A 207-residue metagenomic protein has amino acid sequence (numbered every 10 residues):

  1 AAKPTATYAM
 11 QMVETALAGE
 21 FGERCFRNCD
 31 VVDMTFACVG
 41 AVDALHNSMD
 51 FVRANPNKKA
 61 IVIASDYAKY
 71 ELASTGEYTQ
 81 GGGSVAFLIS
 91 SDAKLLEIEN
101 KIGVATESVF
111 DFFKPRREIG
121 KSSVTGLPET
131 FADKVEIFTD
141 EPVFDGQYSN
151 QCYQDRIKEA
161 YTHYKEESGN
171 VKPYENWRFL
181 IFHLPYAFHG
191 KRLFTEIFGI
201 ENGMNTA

Functional and structural regions predicted by a protein language model:
A2-A6, L45-H46, E71-E77, I98-K101 (+2 more regions): Short acidic, glycine/serine/threonine-rich loops at helix termini
A2-K59, S65, G199-A207: Conserved catalytic cysteine-centered active-site region of acyl-thioester-dependent Claisen-condensing enzymes
P4, Y8, V39, D43 (+5 more regions): Conserved active-site and cofactor/substrate-binding residues in soluble primary-metabolism enzymes
F26-D30, N55-A60, G82-S84, D92-K94 (+1 more regions): Short coil/turn connectors at secondary-structure junctions
A60-D66, I89-S90, H183: Short beta-strand segments
S74-T162: Condensing-enzyme catalytic core mediating Claisen C-C bond formation in acyl metabolism
K158-R178, E196-G199: Phosphate/pyrophosphate-binding loops at sites that engage ATP/ADP/AMP, CoA/4′-phosphopantetheine, polyphosphate
E175-A207: Accessory "access/gating" subregions that flank catalytic or transport cores
